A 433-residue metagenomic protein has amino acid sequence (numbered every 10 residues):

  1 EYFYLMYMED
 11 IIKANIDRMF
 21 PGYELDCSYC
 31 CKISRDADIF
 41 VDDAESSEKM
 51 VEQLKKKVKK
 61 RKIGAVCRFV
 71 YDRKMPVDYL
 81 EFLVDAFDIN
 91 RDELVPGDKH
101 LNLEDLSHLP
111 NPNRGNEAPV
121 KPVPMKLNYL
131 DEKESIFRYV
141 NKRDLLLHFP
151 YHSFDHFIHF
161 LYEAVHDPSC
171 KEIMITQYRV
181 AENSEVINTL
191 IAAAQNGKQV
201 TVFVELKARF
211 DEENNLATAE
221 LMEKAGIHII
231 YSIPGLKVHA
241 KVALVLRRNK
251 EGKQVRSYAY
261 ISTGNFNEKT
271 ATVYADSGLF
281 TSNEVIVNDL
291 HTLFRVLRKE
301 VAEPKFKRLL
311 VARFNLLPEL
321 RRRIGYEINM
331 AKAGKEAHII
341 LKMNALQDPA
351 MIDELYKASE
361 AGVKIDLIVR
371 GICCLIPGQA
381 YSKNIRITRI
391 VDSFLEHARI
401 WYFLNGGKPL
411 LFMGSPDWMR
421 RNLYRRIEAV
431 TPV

Functional and structural regions predicted by a protein language model:
E1-I339, K357, A361, C373-E396 (+1 more regions): N-terminal localization/anchoring segments of enzymes in phospholipid and broader phosphate metabolism
N344: Cofactor-pocket helix-loop regions in the catalytic cores of large enzyme subunits
M351: Polyanion-binding catalytic cores of nucleic-acid enzymes and NTP/SAM-utilizing transferases
K364-I368: Hydrophobic alpha/beta core scaffold segments
